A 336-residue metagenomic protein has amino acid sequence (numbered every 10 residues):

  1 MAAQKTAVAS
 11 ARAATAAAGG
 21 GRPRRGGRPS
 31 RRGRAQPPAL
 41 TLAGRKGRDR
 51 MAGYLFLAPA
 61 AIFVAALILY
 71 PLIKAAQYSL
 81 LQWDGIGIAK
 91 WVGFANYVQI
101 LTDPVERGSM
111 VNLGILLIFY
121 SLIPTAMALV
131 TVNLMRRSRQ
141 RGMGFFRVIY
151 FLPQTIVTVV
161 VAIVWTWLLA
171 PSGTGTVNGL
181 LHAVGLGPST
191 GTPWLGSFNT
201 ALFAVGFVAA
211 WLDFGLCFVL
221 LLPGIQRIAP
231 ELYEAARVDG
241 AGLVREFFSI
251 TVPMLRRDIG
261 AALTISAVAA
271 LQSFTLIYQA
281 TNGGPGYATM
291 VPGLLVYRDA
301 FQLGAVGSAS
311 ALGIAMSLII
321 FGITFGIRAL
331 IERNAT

Functional and structural regions predicted by a protein language model:
M1-F56, Q140-G144, I327-T336: Transmembrane alpha-helical segments of polytopic membrane transport and secretion proteins
D49-T336: A structural signal for multi-pass alpha-helical bundles of membrane permease subunits that mediate small-molecule
